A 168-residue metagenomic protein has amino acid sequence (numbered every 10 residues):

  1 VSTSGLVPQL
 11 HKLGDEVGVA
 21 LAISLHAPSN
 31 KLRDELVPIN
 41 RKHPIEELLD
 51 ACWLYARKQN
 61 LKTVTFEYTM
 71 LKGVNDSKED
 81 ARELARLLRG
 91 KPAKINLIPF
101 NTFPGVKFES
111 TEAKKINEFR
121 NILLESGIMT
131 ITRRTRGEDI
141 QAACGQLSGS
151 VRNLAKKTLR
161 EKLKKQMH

Functional and structural regions predicted by a protein language model:
S2-S126, I131: Conserved AdoMet/S-adenosylmethionine-binding subsite of the radical SAM
E125, T135-H168: Radical SAM enzyme core and accessory elements
